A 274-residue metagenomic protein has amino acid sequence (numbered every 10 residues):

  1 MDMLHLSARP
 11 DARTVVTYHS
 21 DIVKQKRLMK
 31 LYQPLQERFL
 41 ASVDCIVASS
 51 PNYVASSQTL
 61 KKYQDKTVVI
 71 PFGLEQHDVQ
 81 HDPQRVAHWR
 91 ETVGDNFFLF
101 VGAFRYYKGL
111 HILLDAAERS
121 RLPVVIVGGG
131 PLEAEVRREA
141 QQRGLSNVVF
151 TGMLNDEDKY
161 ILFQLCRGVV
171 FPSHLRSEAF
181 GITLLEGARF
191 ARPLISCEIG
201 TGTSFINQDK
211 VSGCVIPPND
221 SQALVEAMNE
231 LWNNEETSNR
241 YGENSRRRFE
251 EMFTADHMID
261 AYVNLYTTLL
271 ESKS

Functional and structural regions predicted by a protein language model:
M1-D11: An aromatic- and histidine-rich active-site surface loop
Q36-D82, V93-D95, F150-T151: Donor nucleotide-sugar binding/catalytic pocket of nucleotide-sugar-dependent glycosyltransferases
N96-R119, P131-R137, Q222: A conserved mid-protein helix/loop that constitutes part of the nucleotide-sugar donor-binding site
F98, Q164-A179, R192: Acidic donor-binding loop of glycosyltransferase active sites
L122, R137-E157: Nucleotide-activated donor-binding/catalytic signature segment of Leloir-type glycosyltransferases, i.e., the conserved
V170, R189, P193-C197, N207: Short hydrophobic beta-strand element within catalytic cores of glycosyltransferases and related nucleotide-activated
Q208-S221, M228-E236: Conserved acidic donor-binding segment of nucleotide-sugar-dependent glycosyltransferases
A223, E230, T237-M252, M258-N264 (+1 more regions): A short, well-ordered alpha-helix in the C-terminal region of glycosyltransferases
